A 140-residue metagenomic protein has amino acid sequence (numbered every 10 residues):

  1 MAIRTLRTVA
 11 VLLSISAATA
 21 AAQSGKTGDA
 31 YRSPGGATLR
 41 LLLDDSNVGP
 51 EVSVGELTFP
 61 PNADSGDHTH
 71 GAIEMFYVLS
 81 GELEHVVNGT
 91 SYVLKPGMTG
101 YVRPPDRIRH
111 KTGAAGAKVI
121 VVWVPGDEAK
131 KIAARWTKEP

Functional and structural regions predicted by a protein language model:
M1-R4: N-terminal secretory signal peptides that target proteins for export/translocation
L6, V11-E51, K131-P140: A short, N-terminal "cap"/entry segment at the start of jelly-roll beta-barrel domains of the cupin/DSBH fold
G49, P104-A129: Ligand-binding loop in jelly-roll beta-barrel domains
S53-H70: Conserved short histidine dyad/triad with adjacent acidic residue
H68-H70, H85, I108-H110: Histidine-centered active-site/metal-ligand motif
G71-L83, N88: Glycine- and acidic-residue-biased ligand/ion/polar-headgroup-sensing regions
G89-P105: Short acidic-glycine-tyrosine-enriched beta hairpin
